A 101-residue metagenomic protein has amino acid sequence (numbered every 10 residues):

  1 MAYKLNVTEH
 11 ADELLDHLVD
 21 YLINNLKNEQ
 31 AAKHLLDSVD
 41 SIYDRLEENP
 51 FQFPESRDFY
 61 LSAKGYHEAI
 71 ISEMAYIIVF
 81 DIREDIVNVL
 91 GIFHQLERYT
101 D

Functional and structural regions predicted by a protein language model:
M1-G65: Basic, Lys/Arg-enriched alpha-helical interface segments
L61-S62, I70-S72: Short gly/ser/thr-rich secondary-structure transition/capping motifs
I71-D101: Enriched for short, Lys/Arg-rich terminal
